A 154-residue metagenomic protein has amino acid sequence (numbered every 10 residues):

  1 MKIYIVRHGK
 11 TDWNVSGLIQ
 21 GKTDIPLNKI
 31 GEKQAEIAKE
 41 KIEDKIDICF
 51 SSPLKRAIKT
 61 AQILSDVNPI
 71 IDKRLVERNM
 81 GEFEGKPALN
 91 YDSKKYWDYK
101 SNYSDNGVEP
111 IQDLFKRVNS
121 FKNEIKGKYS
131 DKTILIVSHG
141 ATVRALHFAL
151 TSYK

Functional and structural regions predicted by a protein language model:
M1, K45-D47, S130-I134: Short coil/turn segments at beta-strand junctions that form active-site/ligand-binding loops
K2-H8, I136: Short, hydrophobic/glycine-enriched beta-strand segments
V6, K10-V67, Q112: Active-site-proximal alpha-helix that buttresses catalytic centers in soluble enzyme cores
K10-D12, K55-R56, V76-E77, G140-V143: Short, solvent-exposed loop/turn segments at secondary-structure junctions
L18-G21, I63-D66, E84-P87, A149-Y153: Short, glycine/charged-enriched secondary-structure capping and boundary segments
S51-S52, K116, V137-S138: Short beta-strand scaffold positions
I58, N119-K154: Active-site-adjacent alpha-helix immediately C-terminal to a catalytic or transition-state-stabilizing loop
L64-N119: Phosphate-handling substructures
